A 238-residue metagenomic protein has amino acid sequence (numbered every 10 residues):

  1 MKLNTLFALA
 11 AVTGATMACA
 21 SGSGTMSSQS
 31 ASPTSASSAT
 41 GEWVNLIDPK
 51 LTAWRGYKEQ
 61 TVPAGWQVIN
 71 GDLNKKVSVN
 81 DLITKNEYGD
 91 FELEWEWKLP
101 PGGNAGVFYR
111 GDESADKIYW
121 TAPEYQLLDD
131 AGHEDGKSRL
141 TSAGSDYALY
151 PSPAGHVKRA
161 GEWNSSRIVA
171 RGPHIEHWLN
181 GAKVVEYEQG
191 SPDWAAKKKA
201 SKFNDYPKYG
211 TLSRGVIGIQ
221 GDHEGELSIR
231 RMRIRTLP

Functional and structural regions predicted by a protein language model:
M1-A8: Bacterial N-terminal signal peptides that target proteins for export
A8-T16: Bacterial N-terminal signal peptides
C19-P238: Carbohydrate-interacting regions of secretory-pathway proteins
